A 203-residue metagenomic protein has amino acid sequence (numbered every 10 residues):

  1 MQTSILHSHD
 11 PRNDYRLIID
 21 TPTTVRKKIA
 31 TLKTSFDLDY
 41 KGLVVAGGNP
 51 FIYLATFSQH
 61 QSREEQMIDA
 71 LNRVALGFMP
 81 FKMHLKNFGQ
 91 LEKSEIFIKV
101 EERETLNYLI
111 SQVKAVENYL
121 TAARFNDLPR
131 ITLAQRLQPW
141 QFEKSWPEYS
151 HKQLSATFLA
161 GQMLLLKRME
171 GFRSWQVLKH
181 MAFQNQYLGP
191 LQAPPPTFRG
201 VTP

Functional and structural regions predicted by a protein language model:
M1-P80, R103-L159, S174-P203: Basic, often amphipathic N-terminal segments
R16, E95, Q162: Short hydrophobic/aromatic beta-strand or adjacent loop that forms the aromatic wall/cage of a ligand/substrate-binding
L91: Extracellular/luminal beta-rich ligand-recognition and adhesion surfaces characterized by aromatic-Gly/Pro-enriched
E95-E101: Charge-rich, low-complexity N-terminal segments
G161-G171: Short beta-strand segments and strand-loop junctions that repeat across beta-rich extracellular domains
